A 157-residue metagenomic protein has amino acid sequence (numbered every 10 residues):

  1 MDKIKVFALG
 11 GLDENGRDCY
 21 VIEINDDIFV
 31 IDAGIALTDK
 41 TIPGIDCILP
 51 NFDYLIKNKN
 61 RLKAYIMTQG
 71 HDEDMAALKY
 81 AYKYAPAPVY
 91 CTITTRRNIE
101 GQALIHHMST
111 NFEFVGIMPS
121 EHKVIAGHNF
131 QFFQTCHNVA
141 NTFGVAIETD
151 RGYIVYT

Functional and structural regions predicted by a protein language model:
K5-G10, V30-D32, N129-T135, Y153-T157: Active-site-proximal beta-strand elements of phosphoester/diester hydrolases
L12-R17, I24-M67, K79-Y80, C91 (+2 more regions): Pre-active-site segment of Zn-dependent metallo-hydrolases
R17, D74-A76, T142: Short glycine/serine/threonine-rich phosphate/pyrophosphate-binding segments that cradle anionic phosphate groups
V21-D26, V30, T142-T157: Metal-dependent phosphodiesterase/nuclease catalytic metal-binding core
A64-M75, H137: Histidine-centered divalent metal-coordination motifs
H71-A85: Histidine-anchored nucleotide/phosphate-binding helix
T94-G144, E148-D150: Metallo-beta-lactamase
